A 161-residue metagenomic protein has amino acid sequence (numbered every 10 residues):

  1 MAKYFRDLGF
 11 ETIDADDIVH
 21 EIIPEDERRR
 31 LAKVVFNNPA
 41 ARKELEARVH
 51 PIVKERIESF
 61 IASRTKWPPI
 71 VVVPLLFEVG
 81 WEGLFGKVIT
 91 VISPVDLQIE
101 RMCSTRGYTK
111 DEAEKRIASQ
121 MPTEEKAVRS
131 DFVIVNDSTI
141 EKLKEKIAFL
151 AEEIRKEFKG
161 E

Functional and structural regions predicted by a protein language model:
M1-V34, E145, E152-E161: Glycine-rich phosphate-binding loop of ATP-dependent small-molecule kinases
L8, R28, V95-C103, K110 (+1 more regions): An amphipathic alpha-helix signature
E11, K33, K87, D131-F132: Well-ordered beta-strand positions
E11-W67: ATP-dependent small-molecule kinase phosphotransfer cores that center on conserved nucleotide phosphate-binding segments
D16, L45, I70, I134 (+1 more regions): Residue-level signal for inorganic ion chemistry
V34, R48, R101-M102, R116: Amphipathic alpha-helical segments that mediate coupling or scaffolding at interfaces
R56-A62, P69-T105: ATP-dependent NMP and nucleoside kinases share a basic, alpha-helical "lid"
R56-I57, T65, G83-L84, S104 (+2 more regions): Small-molecule kinase domains that catalyze NTP-dependent phosphoryl transfer to phosphate-bearing small molecules
